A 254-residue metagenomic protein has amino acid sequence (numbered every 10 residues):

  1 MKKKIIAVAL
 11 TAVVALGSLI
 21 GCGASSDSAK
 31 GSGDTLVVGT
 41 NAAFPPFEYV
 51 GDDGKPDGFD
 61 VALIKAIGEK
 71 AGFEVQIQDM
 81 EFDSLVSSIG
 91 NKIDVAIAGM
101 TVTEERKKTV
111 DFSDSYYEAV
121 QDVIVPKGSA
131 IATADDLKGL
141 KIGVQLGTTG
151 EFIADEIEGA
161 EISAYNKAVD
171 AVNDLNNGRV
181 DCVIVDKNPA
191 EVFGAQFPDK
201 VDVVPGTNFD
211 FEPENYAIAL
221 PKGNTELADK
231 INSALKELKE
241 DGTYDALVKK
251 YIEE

Functional and structural regions predicted by a protein language model:
M1-T35: Short, low-complexity disordered leader/linker segments with a strong preference for bacterial N-terminal type II
A24-D27, E151-N166, V201-T207, K230-E254: Ligand-binding clefts/hinges and TM-proximal coupling segments of bilobed small-molecule sensing domains
K30-G99: Extracytoplasmic small-molecule ligand-binding "clamshell" domains of the periplasmic binding protein/Venus flytrap
A42, E118-V125, E191, A195-S233 (+1 more regions): Periplasmic-binding protein-like
V61, I77-S88, S129-A130, L146-T149 (+2 more regions): Short helix-initiation/N-cap motifs at beta->coil->alpha
V61-K70, T148, N215-E254: Extended ligand-binding regions for polar small-molecule ligands
S84, M100-T109, I153-D155, D181-E212: A ligand-binding cleft/hinge motif common to bilobed small-molecule-binding domains
V125-I142: Flexible hinge/capping segments at coil-to-helix
